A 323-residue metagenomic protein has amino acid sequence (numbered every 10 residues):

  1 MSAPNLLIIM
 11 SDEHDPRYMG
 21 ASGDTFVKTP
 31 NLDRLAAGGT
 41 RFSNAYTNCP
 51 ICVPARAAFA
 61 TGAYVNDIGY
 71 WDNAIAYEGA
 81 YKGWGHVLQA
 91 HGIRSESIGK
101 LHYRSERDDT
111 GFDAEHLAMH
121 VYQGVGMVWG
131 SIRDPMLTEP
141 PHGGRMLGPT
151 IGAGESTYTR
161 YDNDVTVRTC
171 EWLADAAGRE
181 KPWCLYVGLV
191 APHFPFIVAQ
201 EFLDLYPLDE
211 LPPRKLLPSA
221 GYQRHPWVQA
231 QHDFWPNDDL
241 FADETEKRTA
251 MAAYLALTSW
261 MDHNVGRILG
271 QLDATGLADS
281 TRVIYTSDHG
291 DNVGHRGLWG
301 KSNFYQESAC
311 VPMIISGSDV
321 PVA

Functional and structural regions predicted by a protein language model:
M1-A323: Formylglycine-dependent sulfatase
